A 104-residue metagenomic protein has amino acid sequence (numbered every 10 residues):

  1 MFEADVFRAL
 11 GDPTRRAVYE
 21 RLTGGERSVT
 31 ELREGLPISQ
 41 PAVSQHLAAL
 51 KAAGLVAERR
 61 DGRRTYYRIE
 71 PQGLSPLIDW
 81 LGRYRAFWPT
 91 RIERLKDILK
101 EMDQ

Functional and structural regions predicted by a protein language model:
M1-F2, E20, S75-Q104: Amphipathic alpha-helical dimerization/coiled-coil segments that flank or bridge DNA-binding/regulatory modules
F2-P41, Y66-S75, D79: N-terminal helix-turn-helix DNA-binding core of bacterial DNA-binding proteins
A17, P41, D61-R64, A86 (+1 more regions): Positively charged, low-complexity intrinsically disordered regions
E26, R33, K51-G54, L99: Short amphipathic alpha-helical segments enriched in hydrophobics
L47-A48: Short, hydrophobic-biased segments on the C-terminal half of alpha helices that form "recognition helices"
K51-G62, R68: Beta-hairpin "wing" of winged helix-turn-helix
